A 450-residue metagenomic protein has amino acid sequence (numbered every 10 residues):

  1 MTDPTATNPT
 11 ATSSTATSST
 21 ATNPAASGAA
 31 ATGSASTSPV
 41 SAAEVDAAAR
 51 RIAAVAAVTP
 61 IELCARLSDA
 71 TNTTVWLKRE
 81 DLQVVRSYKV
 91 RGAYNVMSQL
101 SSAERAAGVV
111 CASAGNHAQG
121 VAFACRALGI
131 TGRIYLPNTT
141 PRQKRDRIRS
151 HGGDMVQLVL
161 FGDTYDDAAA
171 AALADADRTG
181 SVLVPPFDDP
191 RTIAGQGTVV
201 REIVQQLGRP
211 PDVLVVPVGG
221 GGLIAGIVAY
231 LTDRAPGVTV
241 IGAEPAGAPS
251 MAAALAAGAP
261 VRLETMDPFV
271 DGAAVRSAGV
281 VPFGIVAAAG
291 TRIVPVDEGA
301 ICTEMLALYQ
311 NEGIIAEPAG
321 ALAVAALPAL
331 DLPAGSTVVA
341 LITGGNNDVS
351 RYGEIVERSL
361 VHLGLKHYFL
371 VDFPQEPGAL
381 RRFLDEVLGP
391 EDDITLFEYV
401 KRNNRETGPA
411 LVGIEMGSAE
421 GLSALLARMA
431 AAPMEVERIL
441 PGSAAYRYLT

Functional and structural regions predicted by a protein language model:
M1-N8, N23, G28-T450: PLP-dependent amino-acid enzyme catalytic core
S13-S14, S18-S19, N23: Intrinsically disordered, low-complexity repeat regions of secreted/extracellular protein precursors
